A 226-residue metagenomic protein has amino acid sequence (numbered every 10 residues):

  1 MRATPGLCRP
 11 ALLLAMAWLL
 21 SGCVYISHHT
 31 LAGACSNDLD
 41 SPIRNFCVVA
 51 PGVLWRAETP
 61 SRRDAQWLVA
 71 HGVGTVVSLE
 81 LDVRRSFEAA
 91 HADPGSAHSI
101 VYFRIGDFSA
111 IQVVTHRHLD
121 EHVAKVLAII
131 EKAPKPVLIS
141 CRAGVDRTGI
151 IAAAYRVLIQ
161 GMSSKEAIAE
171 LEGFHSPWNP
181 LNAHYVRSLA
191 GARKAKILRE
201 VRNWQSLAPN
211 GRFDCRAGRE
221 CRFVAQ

Functional and structural regions predicted by a protein language model:
M1-L12: Bacterial N-terminal signal peptides that target proteins for export
P10-G22: Bacterial N-terminal signal peptides
G22-L138, I150-Q226: Cys-dependent protein tyrosine phosphatase-like superfamily
C141: Short cysteine clusters
G144: Substrate/cofactor-recognition hotspot
R147: Active-site adenylate/phosphate-handling loop in enzymes that bind or generate adenylated species
